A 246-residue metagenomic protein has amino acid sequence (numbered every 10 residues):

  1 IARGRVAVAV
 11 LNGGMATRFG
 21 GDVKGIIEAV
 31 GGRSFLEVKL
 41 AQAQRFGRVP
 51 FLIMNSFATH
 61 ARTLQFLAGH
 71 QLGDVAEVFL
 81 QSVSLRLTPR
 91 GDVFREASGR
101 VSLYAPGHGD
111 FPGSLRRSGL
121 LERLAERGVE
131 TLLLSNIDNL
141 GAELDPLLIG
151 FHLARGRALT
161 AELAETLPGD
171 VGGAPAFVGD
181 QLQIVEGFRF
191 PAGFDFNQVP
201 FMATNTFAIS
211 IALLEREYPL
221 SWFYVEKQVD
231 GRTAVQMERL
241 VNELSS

Functional and structural regions predicted by a protein language model:
I1-E77, L85, F94-V101, P112 (+2 more regions): N-terminal glycine-rich phosphate-binding loop and ensuing alpha1 helix
G13, S56-F57, Q81-S82, H108 (+5 more regions): Fold-independent oxyanion-binding glycine-rich loops and adjacent beta-strand/coil segments at enzyme active sites
M54, A58, S102-P106, L115 (+2 more regions): Residue-level detector of secondary-structure boundary/capping sites
D74-L87, T160-T166, D230-G231: A generic structural motif
L87-G91, G169-G172: Short, charged, surface-exposed secondary-structure boundary motifs
S98-R127, T131-N139: Conserved adenosine/adenylate-binding substructure
L124-N136, G141-D145, G150-S246: Catalytic core of tubulin tyrosine ligase-like
